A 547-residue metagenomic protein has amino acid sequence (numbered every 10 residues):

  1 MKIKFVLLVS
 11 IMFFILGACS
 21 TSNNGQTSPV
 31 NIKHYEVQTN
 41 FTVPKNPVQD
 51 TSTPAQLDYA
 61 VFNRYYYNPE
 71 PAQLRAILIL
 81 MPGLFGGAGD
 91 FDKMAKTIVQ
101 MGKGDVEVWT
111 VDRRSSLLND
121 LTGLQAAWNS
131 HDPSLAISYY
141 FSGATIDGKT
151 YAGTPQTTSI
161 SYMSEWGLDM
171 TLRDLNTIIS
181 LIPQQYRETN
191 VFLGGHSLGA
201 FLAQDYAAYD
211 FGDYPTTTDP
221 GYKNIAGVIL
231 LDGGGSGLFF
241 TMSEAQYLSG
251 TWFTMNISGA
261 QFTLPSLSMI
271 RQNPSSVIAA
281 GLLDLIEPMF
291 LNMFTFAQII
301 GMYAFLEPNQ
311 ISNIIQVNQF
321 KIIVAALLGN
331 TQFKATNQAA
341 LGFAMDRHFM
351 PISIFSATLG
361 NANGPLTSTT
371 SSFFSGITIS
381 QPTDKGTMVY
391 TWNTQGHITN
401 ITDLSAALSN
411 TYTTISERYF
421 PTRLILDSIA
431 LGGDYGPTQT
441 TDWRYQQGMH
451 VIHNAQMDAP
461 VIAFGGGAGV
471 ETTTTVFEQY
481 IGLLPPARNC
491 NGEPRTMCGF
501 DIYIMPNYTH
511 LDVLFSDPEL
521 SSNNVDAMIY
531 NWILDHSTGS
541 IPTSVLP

Functional and structural regions predicted by a protein language model:
L16-T27: Bacterial Sec-dependent N-terminal signal peptides
G25-E70: N-terminal cap/lid segment of alpha/beta-hydrolase-fold proteins
Y67-P133, S138: Short, surface-exposed "cap/lid" segments of acyl-processing enzymes
G89, V470-Q479: Conserved alpha/beta-hydrolase "acid-adjacent" motif
W128-Q184: Alpha/beta-hydrolase active-site loop
G194-G199, A203: Gly/Ala-rich beta-loop-alpha elbow adjacent to hydrolase catalytic centers
F239-A468: Alpha/beta-hydrolase
Q447-H450, Q456, R488-P547: Catalytic active-site module of serine/aspartate enzymes centered on a nucleophile-bearing elbow/loop
